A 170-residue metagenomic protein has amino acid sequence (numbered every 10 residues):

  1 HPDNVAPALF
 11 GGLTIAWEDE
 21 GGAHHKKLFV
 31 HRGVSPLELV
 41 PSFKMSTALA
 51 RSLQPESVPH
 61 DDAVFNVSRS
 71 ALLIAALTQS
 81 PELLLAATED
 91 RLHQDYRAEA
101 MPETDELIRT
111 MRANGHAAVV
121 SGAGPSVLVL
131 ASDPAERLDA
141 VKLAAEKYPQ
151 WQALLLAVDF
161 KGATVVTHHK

Functional and structural regions predicted by a protein language model:
H1-S35, E99, D105, A118-V120 (+2 more regions): Alpha/beta catalytic cores of group-transfer enzymes, especially the acyltransferase/condensing modules of polyketide
G11, D19, A50, V165-H168: Short acidic, glycine/serine/threonine-rich loops at helix termini
E18, P41, V129-D133: Short beta-strand-to-loop capping motifs
H31-N114: Acyltransferase
A76-K170: Glycine-rich, charge-dense phosphate/pyrophosphate-binding loop(s) and the adjacent flexible "lid"/catalytic subdomain
